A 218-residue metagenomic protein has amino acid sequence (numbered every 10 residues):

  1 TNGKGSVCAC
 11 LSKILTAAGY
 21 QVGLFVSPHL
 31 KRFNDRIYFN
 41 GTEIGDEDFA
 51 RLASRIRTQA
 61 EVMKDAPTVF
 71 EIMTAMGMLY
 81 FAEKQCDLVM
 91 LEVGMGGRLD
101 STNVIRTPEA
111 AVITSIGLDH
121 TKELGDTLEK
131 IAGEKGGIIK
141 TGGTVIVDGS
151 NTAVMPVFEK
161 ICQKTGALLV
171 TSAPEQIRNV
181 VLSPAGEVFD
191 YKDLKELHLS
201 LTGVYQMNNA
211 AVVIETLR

Functional and structural regions predicted by a protein language model:
K4: Conserved lysine of the Walker
V7-C10: Hydrophobic positions on the alpha1 helix immediately C-terminal to the Walker A/P-loop
S12-A17, L79, E83, K160 (+1 more regions): Short, well-ordered alpha-helices that flank and scaffold nucleotide-derived cofactor binding pockets
A17-R106, K122-D126: ATP-dependent carboxylate-amine ligase catalytic core
V22, L201-V213: Short glycine/threonine-rich catalytic loop with a Thr-x-Gly-x-Asp
E61-A66, H198-V204: A short glycine/serine-rich beta->alpha loop
K64, Q85-E92, P108-E109, I113-L197 (+2 more regions): Acidic, Mg2+-coordinating active-site environments of NTP-dependent enzymes
